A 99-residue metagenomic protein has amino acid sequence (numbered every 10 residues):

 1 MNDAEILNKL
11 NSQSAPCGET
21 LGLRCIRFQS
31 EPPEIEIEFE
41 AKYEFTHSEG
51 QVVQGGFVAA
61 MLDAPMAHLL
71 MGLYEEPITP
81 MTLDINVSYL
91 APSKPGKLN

Functional and structural regions predicted by a protein language model:
M1-N99: Terminal targeting signals and extreme-terminal segments of soluble enzymes
